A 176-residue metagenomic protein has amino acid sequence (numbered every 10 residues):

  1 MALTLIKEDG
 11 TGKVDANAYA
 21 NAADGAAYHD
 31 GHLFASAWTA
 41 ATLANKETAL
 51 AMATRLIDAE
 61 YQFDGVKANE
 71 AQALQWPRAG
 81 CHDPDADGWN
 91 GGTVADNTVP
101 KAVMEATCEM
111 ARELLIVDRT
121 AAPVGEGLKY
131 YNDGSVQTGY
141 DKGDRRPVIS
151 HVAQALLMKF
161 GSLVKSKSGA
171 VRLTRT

Functional and structural regions predicted by a protein language model:
M1-T176: Divalent metal-cofactor coordination and adjacent catalytic microenvironments
